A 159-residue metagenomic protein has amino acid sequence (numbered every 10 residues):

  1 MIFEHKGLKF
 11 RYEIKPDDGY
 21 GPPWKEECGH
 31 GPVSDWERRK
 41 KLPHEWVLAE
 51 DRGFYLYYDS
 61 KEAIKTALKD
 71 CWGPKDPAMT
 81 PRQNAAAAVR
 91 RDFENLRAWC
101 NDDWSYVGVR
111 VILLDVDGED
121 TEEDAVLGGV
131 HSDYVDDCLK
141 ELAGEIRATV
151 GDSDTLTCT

Functional and structural regions predicted by a protein language model:
M1-T159: Acidic interaction surfaces
